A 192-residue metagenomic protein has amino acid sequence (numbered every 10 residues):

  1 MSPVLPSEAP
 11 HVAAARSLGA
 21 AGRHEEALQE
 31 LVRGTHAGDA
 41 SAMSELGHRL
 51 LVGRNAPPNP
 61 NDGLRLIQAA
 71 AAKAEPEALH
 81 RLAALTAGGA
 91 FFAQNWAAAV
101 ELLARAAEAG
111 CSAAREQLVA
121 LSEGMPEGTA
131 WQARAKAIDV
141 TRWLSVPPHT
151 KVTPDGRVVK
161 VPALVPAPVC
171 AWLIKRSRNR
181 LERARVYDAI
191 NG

Functional and structural regions predicted by a protein language model:
V4-H11, H24, G38-A40, P60 (+2 more regions): Generic helix N-cap/helix-start motif at coil->alpha-helix transitions
P6-A37, H48-V52: Alpha-helical segment of the N-proximal tetratricopeptide repeat
P6-S7, A37-A40, V52-R54, A72-P76 (+3 more regions): Short helix-capping/linker turns of helical repeat alpha-solenoids
S17, M43-V52, L79-G88, A120-S122: Hydrophobic face of amphipathic alpha-helices that form TPR/SEL1-like repeat modules and related alpha-solenoid
A20-Q29, P57-L66, A93-L102: Structural signature of tandem alpha-helical TPR/SEL1-like repeats, specifically the intra-repeat loop/turn
R33-G34, A69-A70, R105-A106: Canonical positions in the second alpha-helix
Q94-K136: TPR/TPR-like (Sel1-like) alpha-helical repeat modules
D139-G192: Non-heme Fe(II)/2-oxoglutarate
